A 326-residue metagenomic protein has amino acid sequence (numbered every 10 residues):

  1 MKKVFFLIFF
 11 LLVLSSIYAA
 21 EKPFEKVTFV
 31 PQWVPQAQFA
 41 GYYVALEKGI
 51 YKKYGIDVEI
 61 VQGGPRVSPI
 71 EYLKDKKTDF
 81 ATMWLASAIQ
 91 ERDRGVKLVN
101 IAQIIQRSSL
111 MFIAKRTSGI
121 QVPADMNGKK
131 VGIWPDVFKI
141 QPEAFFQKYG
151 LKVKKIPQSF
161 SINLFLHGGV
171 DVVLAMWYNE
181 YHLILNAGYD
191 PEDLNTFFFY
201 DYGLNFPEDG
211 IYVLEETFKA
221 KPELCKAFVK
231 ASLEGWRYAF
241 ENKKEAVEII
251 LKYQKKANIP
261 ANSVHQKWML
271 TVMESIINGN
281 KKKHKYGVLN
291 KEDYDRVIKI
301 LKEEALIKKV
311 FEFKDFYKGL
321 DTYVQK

Functional and structural regions predicted by a protein language model:
V4-L14: Sec-dependent N-terminal signal peptides
I17-E21: Boundary at the C-terminal end of the N-terminal hydrophobic targeting segment
K22-Q158, I162-Y178, F197, N205: Short, glycine-/small- and polar/acidic-enriched structural segments that line small-molecule recognition paths
A86-S87, F160-I259: Pocket-lining segment of extracytoplasmic ligand-binding domains
K152-K155, P191-N195, K256-T271, K308-D315: Short, surface-exposed acidic
A220-E304: Secondary-structure end/capping motifs
E292-K326: Conserved C-terminal helix/tail region of periplasmic/extracytoplasmic solute-binding proteins
